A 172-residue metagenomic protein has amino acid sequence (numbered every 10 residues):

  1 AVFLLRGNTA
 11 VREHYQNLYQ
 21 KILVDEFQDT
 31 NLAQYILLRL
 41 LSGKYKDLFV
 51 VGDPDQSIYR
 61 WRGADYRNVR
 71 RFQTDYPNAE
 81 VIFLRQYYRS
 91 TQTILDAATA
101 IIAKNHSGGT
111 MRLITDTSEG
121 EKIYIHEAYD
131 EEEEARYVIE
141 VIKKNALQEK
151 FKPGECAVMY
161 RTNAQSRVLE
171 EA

Functional and structural regions predicted by a protein language model:
A1-R71, Q86-S90: Conserved helicase NTPase motor core
L4, A10, L18, D75 (+2 more regions): Solvent-exposed, charged/polar functional surfaces in cytosolic regulatory/catalytic domains
R39, R70-Q73, T99, E170: Class I S-adenosyl-L-methionine
P77-E80, R85-A172: Helicase P-loop NTPase motor core
